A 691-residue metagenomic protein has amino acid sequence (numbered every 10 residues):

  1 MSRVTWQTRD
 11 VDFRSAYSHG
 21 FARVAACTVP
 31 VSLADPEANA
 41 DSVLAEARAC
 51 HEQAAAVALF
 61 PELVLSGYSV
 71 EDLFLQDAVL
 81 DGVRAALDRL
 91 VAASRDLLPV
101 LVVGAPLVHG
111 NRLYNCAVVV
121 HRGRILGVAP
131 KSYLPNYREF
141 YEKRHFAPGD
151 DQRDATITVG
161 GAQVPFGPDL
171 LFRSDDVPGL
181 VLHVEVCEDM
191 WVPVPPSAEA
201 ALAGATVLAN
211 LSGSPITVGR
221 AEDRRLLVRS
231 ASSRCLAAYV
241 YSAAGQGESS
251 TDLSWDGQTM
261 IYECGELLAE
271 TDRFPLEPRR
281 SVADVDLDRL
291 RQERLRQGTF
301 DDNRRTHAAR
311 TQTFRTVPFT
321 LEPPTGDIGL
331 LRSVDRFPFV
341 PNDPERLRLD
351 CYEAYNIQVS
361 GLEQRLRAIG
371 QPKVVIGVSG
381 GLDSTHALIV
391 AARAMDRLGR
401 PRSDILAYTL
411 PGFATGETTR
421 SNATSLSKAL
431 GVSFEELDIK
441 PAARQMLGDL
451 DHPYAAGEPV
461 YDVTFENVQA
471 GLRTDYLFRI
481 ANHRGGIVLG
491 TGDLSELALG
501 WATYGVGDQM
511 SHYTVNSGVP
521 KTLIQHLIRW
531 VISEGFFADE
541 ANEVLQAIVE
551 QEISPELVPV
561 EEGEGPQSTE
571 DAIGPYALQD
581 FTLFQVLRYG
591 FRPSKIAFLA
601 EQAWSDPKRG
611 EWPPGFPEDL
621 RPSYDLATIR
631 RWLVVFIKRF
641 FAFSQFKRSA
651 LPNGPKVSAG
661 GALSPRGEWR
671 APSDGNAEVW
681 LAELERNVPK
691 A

Functional and structural regions predicted by a protein language model:
M1-G377, R393-R402, F434: Enzyme catalytic cores with a strong preference for nitrogen-chemistry domains
N39, P178-L180, C235-A237, Q246-S249 (+4 more regions): ATP/NTP-dependent adenylation/nucleotidyl-transfer catalytic domains that generate, transfer, or process NMP-activated
